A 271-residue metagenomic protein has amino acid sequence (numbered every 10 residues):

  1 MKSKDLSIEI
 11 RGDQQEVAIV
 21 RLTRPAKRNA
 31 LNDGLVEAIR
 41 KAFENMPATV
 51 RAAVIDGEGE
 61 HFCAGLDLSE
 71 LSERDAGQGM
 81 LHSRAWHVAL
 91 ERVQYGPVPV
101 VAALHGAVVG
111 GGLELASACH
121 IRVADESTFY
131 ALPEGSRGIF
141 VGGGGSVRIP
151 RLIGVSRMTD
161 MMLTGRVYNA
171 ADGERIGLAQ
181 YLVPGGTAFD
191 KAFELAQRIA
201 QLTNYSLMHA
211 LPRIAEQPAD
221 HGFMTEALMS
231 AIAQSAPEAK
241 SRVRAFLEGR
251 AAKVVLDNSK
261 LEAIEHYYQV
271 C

Functional and structural regions predicted by a protein language model:
M1-E58: Conserved CoA-thioester-binding segment of acyl-CoA-metabolizing enzymes
M1-Q15, M46, G165, N169-A170 (+2 more regions): C-terminal alpha-helix plus adjacent terminal tail
L6-I8, R92-Y205: Crotonase-fold acyl-CoA enzyme core
V20, I55, D67, L115-S117 (+3 more regions): Hydrophobic/aromatic residues within transmembrane alpha-helices of multi-pass small-molecule transporters
A30-D33, A64, E73, L163 (+3 more regions): Phosphate-coordinating loops and pocket residues in cytosolic domains that bind phosphorylated ligands
E37-R40, T49, G57-R92, V108 (+1 more regions): Glycine- (often His-adjacent) and acidic-residue-rich active-site loop that binds/positions the CoA thioester
A85-A89, G145-R148, R157, S206-H209 (+2 more regions): Hydrophobic alpha-helical segments typical of transmembrane helices and their membrane-interface/capping positions
